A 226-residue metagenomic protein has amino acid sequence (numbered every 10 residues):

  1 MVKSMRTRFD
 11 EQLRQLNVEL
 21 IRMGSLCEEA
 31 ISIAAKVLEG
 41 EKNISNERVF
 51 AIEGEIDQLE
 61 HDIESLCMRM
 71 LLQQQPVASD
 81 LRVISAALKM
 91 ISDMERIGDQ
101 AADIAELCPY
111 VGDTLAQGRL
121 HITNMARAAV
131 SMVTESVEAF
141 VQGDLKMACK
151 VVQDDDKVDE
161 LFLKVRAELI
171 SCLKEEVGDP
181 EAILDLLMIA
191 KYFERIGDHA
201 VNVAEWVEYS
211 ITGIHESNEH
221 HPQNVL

Functional and structural regions predicted by a protein language model:
M1-L226: Cytosolic, long alpha-helical scaffolding segments
